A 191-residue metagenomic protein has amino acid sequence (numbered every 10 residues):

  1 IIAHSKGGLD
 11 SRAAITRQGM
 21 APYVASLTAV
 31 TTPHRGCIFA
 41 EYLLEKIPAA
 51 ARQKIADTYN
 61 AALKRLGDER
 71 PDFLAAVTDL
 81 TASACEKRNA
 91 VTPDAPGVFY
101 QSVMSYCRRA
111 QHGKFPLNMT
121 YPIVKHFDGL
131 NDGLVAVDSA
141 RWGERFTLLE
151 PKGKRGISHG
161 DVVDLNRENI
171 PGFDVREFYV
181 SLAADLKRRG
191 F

Functional and structural regions predicted by a protein language model:
I1-C85, D132: Serine-dependent carboxylesterase/thioesterase catalytic core of lipase-like alpha/beta-hydrolase/SGNH enzymes
A90-F191: C-terminal catalytic-base region of ester-bond hydrolases, centering on the histidine of the charge-relay
